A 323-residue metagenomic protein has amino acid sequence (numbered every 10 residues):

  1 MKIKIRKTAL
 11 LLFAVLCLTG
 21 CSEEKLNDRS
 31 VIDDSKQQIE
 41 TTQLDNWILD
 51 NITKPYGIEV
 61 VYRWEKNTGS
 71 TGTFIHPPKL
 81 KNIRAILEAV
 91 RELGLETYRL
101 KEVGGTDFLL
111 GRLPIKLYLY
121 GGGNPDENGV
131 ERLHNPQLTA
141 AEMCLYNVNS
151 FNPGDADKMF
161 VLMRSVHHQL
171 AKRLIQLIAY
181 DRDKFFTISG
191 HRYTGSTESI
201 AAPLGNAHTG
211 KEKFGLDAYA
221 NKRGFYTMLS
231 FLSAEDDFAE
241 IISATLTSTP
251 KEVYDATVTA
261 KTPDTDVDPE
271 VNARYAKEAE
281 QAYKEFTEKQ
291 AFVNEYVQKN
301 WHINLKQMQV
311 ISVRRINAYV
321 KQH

Functional and structural regions predicted by a protein language model:
M1-L10: Bacterial N-terminal signal peptides that target proteins for export
I5, C21-V103, D107, K284 (+1 more regions): Acidic/polar, low-complexity intrinsically disordered N-terminal segments immediately downstream of a Sec signal
L16-G20: C-terminal motif of bacterial Sec signal peptides marking the signal peptidase cleavage site
K25-L26, R84-E142: Auxiliary, metal-adjacent structural segments of Zn-dependent hydrolase domains
G72-K81, N149-V161, G224-L232, A279: Second-shell loop/turn segments in exported
T97-G121, L177-F186, E252-T262, N304-S312: Surface-exposed patches in mature extracellular/periplasmic domains of secreted proteins
A156-K184, A239: Active-site recognition of the HExxH zinc-binding catalytic motif
T194-D266, E270-K277, Q281, E285-Q290 (+1 more regions): Metalloprotease/metallohydrolase-associated module, dominated by Zn2+-dependent proteases
